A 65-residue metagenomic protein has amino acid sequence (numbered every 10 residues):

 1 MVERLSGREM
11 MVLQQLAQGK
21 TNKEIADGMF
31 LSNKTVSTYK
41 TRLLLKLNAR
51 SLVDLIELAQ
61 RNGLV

Functional and structural regions predicted by a protein language model:
M1-N33: Helix-turn-helix DNA-binding segment
L5, A49, L64: Hydrophobic patch in the ABC ATPase nucleotide-binding domain
T21-D54: Recognition helix of helix-turn-helix DNA-binding domains
L58-V65: Intrinsically disordered, low-complexity basic tails/linkers immediately adjacent to helix-turn-helix/homeobox/MYB/SANT
